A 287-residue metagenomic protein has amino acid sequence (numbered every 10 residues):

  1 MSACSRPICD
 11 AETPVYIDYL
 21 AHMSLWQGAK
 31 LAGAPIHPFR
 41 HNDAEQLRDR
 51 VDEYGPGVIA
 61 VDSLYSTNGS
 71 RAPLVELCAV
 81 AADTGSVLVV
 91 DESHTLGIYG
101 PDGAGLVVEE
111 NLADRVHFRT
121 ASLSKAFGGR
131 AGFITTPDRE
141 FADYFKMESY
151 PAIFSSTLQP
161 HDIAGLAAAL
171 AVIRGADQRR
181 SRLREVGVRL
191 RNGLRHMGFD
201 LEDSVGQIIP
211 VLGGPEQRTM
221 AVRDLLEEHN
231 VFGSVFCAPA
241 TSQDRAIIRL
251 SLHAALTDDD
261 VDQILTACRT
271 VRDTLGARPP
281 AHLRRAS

Functional and structural regions predicted by a protein language model:
C4-M23: Conserved PLP-anchoring active-site segment centered on the Schiff-base-forming lysine
A32, D83-T84, M197, H229: Helix C-cap/helix->beta junction micro-motif
A34-V90: Active-site phosphate-binding strand-loop segment of PLP-dependent enzymes
D102, V108-Y144: Active-site PLP attachment segment
T157-A176, R182, V186, R195-H196: Structural motif of enzymes handling amino- and sulfur-group chemistry
S181-V188, R195-N230, A240, R245 (+2 more regions): Conserved PLP-binding catalytic core of the aspartate aminotransferase-like
A254, D258, D262, T270-S287: Non-catalytic terminal extensions of PLP-dependent enzymes
